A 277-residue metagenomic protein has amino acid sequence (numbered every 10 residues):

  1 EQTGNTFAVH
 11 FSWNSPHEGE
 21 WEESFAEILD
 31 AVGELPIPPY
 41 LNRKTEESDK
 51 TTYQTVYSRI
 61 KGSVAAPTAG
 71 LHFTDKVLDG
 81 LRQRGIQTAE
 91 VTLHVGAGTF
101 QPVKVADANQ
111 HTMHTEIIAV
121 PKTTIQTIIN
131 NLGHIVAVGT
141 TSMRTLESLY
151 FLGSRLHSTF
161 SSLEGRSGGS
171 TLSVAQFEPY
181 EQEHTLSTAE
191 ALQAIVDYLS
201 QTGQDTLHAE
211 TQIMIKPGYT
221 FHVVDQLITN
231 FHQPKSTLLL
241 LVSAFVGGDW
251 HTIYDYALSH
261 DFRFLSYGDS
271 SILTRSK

Functional and structural regions predicted by a protein language model:
E1-K277: Surface-exposed, charge/polar-rich loops and edge strands
